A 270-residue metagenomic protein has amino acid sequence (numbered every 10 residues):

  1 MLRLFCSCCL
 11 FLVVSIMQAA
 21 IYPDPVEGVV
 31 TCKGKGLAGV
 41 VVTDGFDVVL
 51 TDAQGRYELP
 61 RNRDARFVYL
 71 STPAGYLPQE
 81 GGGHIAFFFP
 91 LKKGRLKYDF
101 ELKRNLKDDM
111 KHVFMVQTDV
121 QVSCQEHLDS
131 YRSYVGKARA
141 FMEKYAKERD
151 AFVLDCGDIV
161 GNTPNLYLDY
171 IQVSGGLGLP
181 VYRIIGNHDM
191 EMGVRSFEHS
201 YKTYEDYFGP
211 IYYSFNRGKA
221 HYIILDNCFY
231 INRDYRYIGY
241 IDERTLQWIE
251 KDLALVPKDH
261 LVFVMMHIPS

Functional and structural regions predicted by a protein language model:
L10-Q18: Hydrophobic h-region of N-terminal signal peptides that target proteins for export in Gram-negative bacteria
I21-P25, T72, Y76-Y167: N-terminal active-site segment of His-dependent metallophosphoesterases
D24-E27, C32-F46, R63-D64: Short, ordered, surface-exposed loop/turn motifs in non-cytosolic proteins
T43-P60: Short, acidic Ser/Thr/Gly-rich low-complexity loop/linker segments typical of extracellular and cell-surface proteins
P73-E80, F87, P164-K258: Extended active-site neighborhood of metal-dependent phosphoesterases/phosphodiesterases
K111-C124, K219-F229, F263-M265: Active-site-proximal beta-strand elements of phosphoester/diester hydrolases
V116-T118, F152-D158, N162, V181-N187 (+2 more regions): Active-site neighborhood of phospho(di)ester-bond hydrolases with catalytic His/Asp-centered motifs
L253-S270: Short acidic, glycine-rich surface-loop motifs adjacent to enzyme active sites
